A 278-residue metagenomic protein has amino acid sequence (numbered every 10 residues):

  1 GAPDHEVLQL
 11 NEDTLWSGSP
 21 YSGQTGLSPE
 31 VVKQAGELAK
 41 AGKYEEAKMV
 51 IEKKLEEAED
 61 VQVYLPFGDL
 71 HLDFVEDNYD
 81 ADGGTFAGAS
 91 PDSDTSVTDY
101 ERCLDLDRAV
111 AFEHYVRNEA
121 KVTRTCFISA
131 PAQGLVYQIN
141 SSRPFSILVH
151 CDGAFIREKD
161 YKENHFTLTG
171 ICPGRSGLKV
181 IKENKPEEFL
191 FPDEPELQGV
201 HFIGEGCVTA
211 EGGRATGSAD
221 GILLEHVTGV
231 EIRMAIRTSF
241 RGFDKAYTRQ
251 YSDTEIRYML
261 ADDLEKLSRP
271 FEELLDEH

Functional and structural regions predicted by a protein language model:
G1-H278: Aromatic-residue-lined binding/catalytic grooves and analogous aromatic/hydrophobic interfacial grooves in multimeric
